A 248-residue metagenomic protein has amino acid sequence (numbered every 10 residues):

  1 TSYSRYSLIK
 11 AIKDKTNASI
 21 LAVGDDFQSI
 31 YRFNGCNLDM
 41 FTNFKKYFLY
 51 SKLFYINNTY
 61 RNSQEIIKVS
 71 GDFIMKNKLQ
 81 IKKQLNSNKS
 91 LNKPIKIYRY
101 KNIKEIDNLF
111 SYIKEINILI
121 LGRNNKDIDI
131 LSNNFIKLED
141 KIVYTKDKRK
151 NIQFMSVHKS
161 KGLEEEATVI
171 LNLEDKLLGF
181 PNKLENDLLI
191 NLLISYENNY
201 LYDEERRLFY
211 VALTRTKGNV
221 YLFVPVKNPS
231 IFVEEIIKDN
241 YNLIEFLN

Functional and structural regions predicted by a protein language model:
T1-M40, N58, G162: Conserved helicase NTPase motor core
N17-L21, N151, N219: Loop/turn-to-beta-strand initiation segments
V23-F27, F33-L38, N58-Y60, G71 (+4 more regions): A short beta-strand-to-loop transition that corresponds to the Sensor-1 phosphate-sensing loop of AAA+ P-loop ATPases
Q28-K89: Conserved coupling/interface region of RecA-like P-loop/ASCE motor cores
S29-R32, N62-K68, M75-K76, K82 (+4 more regions): Switch/connector loops and helix/strand junctions flanking conserved nucleotide-binding motifs in nucleotide-processing
Y50-N58, L79-R123, I152: Inter-lobe coupling/hinge region of RecA-like P-loop helicase motors
K101-A167, N172: Conserved helicase/translocase motor-coupling segment
K114, S160-V226, I231-E235, N242-F246: Conserved helicase C-terminal RecA-like lobe
